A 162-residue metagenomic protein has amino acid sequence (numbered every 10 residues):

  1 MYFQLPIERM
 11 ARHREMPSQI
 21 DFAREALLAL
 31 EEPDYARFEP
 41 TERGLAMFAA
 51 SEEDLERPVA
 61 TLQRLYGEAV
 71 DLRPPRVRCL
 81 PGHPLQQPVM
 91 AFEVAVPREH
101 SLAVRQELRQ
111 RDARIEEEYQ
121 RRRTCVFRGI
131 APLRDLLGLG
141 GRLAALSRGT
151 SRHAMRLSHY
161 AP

Functional and structural regions predicted by a protein language model:
M1-P162: Accessory interaction regions appended to the cores of large information-processing enzymes
